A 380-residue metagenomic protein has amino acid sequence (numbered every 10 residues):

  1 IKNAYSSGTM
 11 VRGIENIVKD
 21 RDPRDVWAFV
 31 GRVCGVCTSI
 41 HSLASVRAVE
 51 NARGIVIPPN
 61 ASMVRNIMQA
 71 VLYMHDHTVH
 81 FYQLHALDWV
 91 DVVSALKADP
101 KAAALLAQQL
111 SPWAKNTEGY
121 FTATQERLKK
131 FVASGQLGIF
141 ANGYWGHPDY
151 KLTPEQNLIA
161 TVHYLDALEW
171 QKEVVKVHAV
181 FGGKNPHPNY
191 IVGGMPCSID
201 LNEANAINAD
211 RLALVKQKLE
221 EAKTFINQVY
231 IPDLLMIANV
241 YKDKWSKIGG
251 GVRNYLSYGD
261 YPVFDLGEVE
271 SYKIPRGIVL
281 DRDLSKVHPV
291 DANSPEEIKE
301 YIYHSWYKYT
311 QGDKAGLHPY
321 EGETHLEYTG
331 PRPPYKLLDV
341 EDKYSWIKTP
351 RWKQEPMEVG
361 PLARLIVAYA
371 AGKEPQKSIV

Functional and structural regions predicted by a protein language model:
I1-V380: Metal/cofactor-centered catalytic core regions of large enzymes
